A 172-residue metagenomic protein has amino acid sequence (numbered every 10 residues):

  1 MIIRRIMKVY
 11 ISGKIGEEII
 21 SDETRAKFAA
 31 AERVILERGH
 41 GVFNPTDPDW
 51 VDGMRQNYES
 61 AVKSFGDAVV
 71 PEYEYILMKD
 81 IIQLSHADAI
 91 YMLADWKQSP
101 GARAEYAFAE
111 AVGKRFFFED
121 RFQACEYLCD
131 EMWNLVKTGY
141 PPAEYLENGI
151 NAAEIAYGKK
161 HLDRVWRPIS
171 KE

Functional and structural regions predicted by a protein language model:
I2-E172: Conserved catalytic or regulatory cores that recognize and/or transform ribose-phosphate-containing ligands
